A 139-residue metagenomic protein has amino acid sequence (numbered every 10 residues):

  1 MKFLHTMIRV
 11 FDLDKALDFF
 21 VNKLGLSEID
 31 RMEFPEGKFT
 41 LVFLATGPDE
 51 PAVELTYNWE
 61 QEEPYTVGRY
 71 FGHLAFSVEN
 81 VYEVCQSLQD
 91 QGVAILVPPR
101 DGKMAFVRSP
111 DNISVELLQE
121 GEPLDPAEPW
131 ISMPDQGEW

Functional and structural regions predicted by a protein language model:
M1-L17, F71-F76, G121-W139: N-terminal beta-strand motif that seeds the catalytic metal site of vicinal oxygen chelate
K2-F11, V42-G47, P51, E63-Q89 (+2 more regions): Vicinal oxygen chelate
L4, S27-I29, V53, G72 (+1 more regions): A short, local hydrophobic-aromatic micro-motif
M7-A52: Core segments of cupin and vicinal oxygen chelate
I29-D30, F39-T40, E60-P64, D125: A short, acidic/glycine-rich surface segment
I29-M32, Y82-W139: Vicinal oxygen chelate
V53-T56, E116: Conserved beta-strand in the GNAT
Y57-Q61, Q119-E122: Acetyl-CoA-dependent GNAT
